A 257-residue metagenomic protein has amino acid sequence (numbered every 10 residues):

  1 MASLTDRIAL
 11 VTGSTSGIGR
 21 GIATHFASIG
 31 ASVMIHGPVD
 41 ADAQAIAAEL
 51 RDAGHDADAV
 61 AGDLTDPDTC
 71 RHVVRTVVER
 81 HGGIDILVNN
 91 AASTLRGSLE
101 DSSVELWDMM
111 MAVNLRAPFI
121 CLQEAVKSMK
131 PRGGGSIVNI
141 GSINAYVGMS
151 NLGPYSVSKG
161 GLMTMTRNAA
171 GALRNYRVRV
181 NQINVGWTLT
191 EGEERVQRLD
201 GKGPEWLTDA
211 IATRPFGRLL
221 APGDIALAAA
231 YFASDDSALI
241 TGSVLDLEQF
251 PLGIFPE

Functional and structural regions predicted by a protein language model:
I8, T15-S16, V39: Conserved glycine-rich cofactor-binding loop
V88, R174, R179, I240-G242: Short, small/polar-rich loop/turn modules that mediate ligand/substrate recognition or access, typified
S98-L99, L106-D108, A210: Substrate-binding pocket helix/loop in short-chain dehydrogenase/reductase
L122, S158, T166: Active-site helix of classical SDR
K127, G171-A172, A238: Alpha-helical segment proximal to the catalytic Tyr-Lys
S142: Residue(s) in the substrate-gating loop at a strand-loop-helix junction that position the organic substrate next
V147, T241-E257: Short C-terminal tail/terminal secondary-structure segment of NAD(P)H-dependent dehydrogenase/reductase domains
